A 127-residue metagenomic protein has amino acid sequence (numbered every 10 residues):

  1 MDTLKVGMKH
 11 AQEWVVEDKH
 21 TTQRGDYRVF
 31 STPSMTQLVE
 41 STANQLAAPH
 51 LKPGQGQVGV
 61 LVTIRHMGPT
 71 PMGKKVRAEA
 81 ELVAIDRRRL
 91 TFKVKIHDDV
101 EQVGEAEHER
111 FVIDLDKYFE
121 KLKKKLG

Functional and structural regions predicted by a protein language model:
M1-F30: Catalytic strand-loop segment that frames the active site of acyl-thioester-processing enzymes
V15, H97, E109-I113: Short beta-strand edge segments in extracellular beta-sheet folds
T32-S34: A short mixed-secondary-structure module that forms the rim of ligand-binding clefts
Q45-R77: Hydrophobic beta-strand-centered segment that forms part of the acyl-chain substrate-binding groove
I64-D99: Hydrophobic beta-sheet segments that form the core/acyl-binding groove of ACP/CoA-dependent acyl-chain-processing
E109-G127: C-terminal output/interaction extensions
